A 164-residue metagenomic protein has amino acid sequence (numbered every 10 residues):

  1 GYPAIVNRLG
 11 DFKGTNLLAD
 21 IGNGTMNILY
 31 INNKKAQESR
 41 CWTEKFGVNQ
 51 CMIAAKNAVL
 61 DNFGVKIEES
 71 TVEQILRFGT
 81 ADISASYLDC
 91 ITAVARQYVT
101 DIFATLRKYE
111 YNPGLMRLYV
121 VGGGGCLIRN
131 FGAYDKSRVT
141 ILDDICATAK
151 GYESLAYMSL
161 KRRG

Functional and structural regions predicted by a protein language model:
G1-N16, A36-Q50, N62, K66 (+2 more regions): Nucleotide/phosphate-binding catalytic cleft detector across ATP-hydrolyzing and phosphate-transferring enzymes
R8-Q37, A55: Gly/Thr-rich phosphate-binding beta-strand-loop-beta motif of the actin/hexokinase/Hsp70
